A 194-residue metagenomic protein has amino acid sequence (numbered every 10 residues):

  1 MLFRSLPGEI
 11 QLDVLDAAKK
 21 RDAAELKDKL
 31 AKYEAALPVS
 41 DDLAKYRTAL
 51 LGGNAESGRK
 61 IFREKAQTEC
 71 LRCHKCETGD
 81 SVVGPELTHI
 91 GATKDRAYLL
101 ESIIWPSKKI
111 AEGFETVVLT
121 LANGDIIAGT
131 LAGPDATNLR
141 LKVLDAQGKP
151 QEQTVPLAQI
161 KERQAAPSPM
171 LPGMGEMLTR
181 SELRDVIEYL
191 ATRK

Functional and structural regions predicted by a protein language model:
P7-A55: Long amphipathic alpha-helical scaffold segments
K20-R21, I104, D125-I127, L131-L139 (+5 more regions): C-terminal capping alpha-helices of c-type cytochrome domains
E34-K65, P85, K94-Y98, A122-G124 (+1 more regions): Electrostatic cytochrome c docking/interface patches
A49, G53-E56, V82-F114, P169: Primarily the internal scaffold of c-type cytochrome electron-transfer domains, especially repeated/multiheme c-type
G58, A66-E77, L87, V186-L190: The canonical Cys-X-X-Cys-His
L119, L139-V143: SH3/SH3-like beta-barrel fold
